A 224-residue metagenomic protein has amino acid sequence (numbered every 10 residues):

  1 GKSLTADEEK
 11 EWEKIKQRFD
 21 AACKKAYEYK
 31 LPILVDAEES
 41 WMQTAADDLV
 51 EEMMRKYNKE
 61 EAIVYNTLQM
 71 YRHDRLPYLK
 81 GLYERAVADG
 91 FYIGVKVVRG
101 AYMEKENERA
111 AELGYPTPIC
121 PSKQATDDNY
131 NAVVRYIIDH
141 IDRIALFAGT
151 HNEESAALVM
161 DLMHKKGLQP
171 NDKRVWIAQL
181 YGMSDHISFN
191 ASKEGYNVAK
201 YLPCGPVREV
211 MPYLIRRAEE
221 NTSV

Functional and structural regions predicted by a protein language model:
G1-V224: Positively charged, amphipathic and often flexible ligand-engagement surfaces
